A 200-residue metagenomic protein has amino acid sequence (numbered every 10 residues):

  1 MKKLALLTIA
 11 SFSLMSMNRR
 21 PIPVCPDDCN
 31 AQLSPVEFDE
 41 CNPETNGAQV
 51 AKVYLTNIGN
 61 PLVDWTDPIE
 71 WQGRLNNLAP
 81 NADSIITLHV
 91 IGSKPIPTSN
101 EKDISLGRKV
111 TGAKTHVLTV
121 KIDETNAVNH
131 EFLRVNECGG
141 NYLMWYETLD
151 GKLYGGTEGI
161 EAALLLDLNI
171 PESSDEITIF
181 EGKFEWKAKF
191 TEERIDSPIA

Functional and structural regions predicted by a protein language model:
M1-K3: Positively charged n-region of N-terminal signal peptides that target proteins for export
A5-I9: Sec-dependent signal peptide hydrophobic core
A10-S16: Hydrophobic h-region of N-terminal signal peptides that target proteins for export in Gram-negative bacteria
P21-V117, I160-I177: Solvent-exposed edge beta-strands and adjacent loop segments that serve as assembly or binding interfaces
Y54-T56, H89-I91, K121-D123, E147 (+1 more regions): A structural detector for beta-sheet-dominated domains
P95-G156: Structured, beta-strand-rich domain cores that present glycine/charged loop surfaces used to bind extended ligands
G156-A200: Mixed-charge, glycine-accented linear interaction segment located at domain edges/termini
